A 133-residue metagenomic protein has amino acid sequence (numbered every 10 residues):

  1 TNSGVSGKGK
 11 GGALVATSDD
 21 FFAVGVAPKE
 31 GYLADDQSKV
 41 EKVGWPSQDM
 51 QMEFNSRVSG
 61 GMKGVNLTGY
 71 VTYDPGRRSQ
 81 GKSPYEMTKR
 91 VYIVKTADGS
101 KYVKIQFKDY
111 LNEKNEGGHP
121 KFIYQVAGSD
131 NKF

Functional and structural regions predicted by a protein language model:
T1-F133: Surface-exposed, beta-sheet-biased, low-hydrophobicity segments with strongly acidic/polar composition
